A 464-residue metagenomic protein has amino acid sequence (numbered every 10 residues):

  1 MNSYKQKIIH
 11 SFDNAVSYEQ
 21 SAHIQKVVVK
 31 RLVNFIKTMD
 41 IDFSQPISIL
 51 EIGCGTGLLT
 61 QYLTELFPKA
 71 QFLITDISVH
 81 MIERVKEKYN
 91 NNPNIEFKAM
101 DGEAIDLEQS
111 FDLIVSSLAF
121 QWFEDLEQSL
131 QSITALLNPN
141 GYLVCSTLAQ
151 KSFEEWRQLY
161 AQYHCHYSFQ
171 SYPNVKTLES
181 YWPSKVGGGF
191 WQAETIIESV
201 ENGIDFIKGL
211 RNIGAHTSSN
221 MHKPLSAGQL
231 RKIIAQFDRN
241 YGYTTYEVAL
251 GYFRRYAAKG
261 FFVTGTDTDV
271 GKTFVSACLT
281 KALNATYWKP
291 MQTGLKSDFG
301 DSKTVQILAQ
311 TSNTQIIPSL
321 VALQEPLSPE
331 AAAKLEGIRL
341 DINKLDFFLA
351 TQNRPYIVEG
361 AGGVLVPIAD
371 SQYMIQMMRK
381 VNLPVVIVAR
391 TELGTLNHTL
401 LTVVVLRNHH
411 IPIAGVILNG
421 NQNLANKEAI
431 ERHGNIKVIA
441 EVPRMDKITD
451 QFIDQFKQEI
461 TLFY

Functional and structural regions predicted by a protein language model:
M1-A15: N-terminal, positively charged/glycine-rich alpha-helical extensions of SAM-dependent methyltransferases
H23-Q45: Conserved alpha-helix/loop element of class I SAM-dependent methyltransferases that forms part of the SAM/SAH-binding
L50-A104: Class I SAM-dependent methyltransferase SAM/SAH-binding core
L58, F190-A257: Conserved Class I S-adenosyl-L-methionine
E127-P139: A short glycine-rich, Lys/Arg-flanked "PGG" loop and its adjoining helix->strand segment in the class I
Y142-N202, H216-P224: Conserved catalytic/acceptor-binding region of the Class I
F274-G337: N-terminal phosphate/diphosphate-binding loop that engages ATP/GTP or pyrophosphate donors across diverse enzyme folds
V403-Y464: C-terminal lobe/tail of nucleotide-utilizing enzymes
